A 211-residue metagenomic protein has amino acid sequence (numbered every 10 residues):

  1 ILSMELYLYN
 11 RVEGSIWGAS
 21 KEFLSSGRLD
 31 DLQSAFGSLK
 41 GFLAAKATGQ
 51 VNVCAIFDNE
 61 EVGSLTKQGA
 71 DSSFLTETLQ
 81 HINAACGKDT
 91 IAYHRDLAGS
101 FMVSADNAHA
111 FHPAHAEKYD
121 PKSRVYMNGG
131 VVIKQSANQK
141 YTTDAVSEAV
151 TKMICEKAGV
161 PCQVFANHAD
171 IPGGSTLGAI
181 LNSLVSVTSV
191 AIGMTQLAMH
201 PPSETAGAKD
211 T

Functional and structural regions predicted by a protein language model:
I1, A108-P201: Active-site-adjacent substrate-binding region of metalloamidase/peptidase-like peptide-processing proteins
I1-M4, T48-C54, K88-G99, A158-A169: Flexible, glycine/charged-enriched surface loops at secondary-structure junctions
I1-S26, A44: Soluble metallo-hydrolase cores and metallopeptidase-like ectodomains found primarily in the secretory/periplasmic
S25-G63, E77: Alpha-helical metal-binding/catalytic segments enriched in His/Glu/Asp
L43-I56, H81, M194-T211: His/Asp/Glu-rich mid-to-C-terminal helical/loop segments that flank catalytic regions of hydrolases
F57-Q68, A169-G178: Beta-rich nucleic-acid/ligand-interaction surfaces
T66-Q68, H94, A98-D120: Conserved ATP-utilizing enzyme core subdomain
S72-V103: A glycine-rich helix N-cap at a beta->alpha junction
